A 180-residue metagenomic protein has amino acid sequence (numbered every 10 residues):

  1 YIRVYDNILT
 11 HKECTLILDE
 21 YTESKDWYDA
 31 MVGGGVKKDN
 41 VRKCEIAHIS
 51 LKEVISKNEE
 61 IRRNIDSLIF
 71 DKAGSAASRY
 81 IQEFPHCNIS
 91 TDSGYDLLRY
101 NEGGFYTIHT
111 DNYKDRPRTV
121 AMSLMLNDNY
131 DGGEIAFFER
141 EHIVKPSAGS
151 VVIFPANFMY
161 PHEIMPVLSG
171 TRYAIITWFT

Functional and structural regions predicted by a protein language model:
Y1-V151, M159-T180: Fe(II)/2-oxoglutarate oxygenase catalytic core
